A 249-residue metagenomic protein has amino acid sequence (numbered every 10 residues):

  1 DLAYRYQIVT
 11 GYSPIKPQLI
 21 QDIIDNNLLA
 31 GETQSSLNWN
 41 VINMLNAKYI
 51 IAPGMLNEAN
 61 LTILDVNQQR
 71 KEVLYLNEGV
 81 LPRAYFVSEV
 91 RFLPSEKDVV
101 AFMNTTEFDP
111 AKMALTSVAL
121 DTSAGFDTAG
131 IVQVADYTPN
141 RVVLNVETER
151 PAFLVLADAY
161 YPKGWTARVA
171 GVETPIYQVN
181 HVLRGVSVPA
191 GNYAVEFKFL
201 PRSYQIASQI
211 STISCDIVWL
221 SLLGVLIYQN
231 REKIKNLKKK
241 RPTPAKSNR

Functional and structural regions predicted by a protein language model:
D1-L45, L76-L120, P162, V172-E173: Extracytoplasmic/lumenal acceptor-recognition loop(s) of multi-pass membrane glycoenzymes
M44, N67-Q69, N180: A short, structural micro-pattern
M44-P53: A short, hydrophobic beta-strand-centered structural micro-motif
K48, T106-N248: Active-site-proximal, structured, solvent-exposed surfaces of multi-pass membrane proteins that position macromolecular
A52-M55, A159: Structural motif
N57-E78: Short acidic, glycine/proline-enriched helix-loop-strand junctions
A59-L61, R83-F86, L154, W165: Short helix/loop capping segments that flank catalytic or ligand/cofactor-binding pockets
